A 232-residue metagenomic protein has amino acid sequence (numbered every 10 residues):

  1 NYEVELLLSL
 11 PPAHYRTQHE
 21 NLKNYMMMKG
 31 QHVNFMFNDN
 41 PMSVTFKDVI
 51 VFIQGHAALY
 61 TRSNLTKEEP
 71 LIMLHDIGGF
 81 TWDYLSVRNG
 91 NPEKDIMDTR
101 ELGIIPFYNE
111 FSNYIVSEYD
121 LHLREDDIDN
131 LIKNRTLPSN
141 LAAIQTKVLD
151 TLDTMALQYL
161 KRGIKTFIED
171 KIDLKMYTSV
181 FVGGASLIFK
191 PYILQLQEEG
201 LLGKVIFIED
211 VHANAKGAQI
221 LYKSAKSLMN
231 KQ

Functional and structural regions predicted by a protein language model:
N1-I72, N91-I105, R135-Q232: Nucleotide/phosphate-binding catalytic cleft detector across ATP-hydrolyzing and phosphate-transferring enzymes
Y60-T61, D83-L85: Short helix/loop capping segments that flank catalytic or ligand/cofactor-binding pockets
D76-D83: Ser/Thr-glycine-rich phosphate-binding loops at phosphate-binding pockets of nucleotides, nucleotide cofactors
L85-D129, K133-N134: Glycine-rich phosphate-binding loop plus the immediately following alpha-helix
